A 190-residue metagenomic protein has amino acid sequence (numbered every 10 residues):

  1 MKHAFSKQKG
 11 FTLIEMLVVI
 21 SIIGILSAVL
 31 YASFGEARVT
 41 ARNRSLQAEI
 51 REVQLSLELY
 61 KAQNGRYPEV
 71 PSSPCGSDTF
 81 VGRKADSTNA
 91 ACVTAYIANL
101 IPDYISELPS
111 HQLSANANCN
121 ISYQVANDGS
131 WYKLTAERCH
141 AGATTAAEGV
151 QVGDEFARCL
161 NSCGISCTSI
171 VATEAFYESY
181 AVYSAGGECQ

Functional and structural regions predicted by a protein language model:
M1-F11: N-terminal leader/signal peptides at the extreme start of proteins
F11-S21: N-terminal signal-anchor/signal peptide hydrophobic helix marking the start of the first transmembrane segment
S21-I22, E49: Residues within membrane-spanning alpha-helices of integral membrane proteins, especially the hydrophobic core/packing
I23-A41, K61: C-terminal juxtamembrane segment of a hydrophobic transmembrane alpha-helix
R38-I50: Membrane-proximal amphipathic alpha-helices that sit immediately adjacent to an N-terminal transmembrane/signal-anchor
Q47-Y67: N-terminal alpha-helical signal peptides/signal-anchor transmembrane segments
A62-H140: Extracellular/periplasmic head regions of type IV pilus-like filament subunits
D128-Q190: Short, surface-exposed interaction loops/tails
